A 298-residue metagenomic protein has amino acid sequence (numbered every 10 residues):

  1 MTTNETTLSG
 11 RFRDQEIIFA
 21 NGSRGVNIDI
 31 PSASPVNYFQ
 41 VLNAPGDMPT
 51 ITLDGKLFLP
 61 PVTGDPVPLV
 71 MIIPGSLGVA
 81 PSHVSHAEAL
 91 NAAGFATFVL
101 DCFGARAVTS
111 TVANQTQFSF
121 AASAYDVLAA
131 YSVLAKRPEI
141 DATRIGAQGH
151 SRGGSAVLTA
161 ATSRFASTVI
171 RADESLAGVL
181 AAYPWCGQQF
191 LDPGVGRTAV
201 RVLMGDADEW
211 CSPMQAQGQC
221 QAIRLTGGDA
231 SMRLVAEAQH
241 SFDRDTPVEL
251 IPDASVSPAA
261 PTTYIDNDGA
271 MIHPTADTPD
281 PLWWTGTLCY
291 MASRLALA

Functional and structural regions predicted by a protein language model:
T3-D65: N-terminal cap/lid segment of alpha/beta-hydrolase-fold proteins
L42-K56, P66-K136, T246-P247, D253-H273: Serine-hydrolase catalytic machinery in alpha/beta-hydrolase-like enzymes
N43, A121-G196, E209, M214: Primarily recognizes the serine-hydrolase "nucleophile elbow" in alpha/beta-hydrolase and SGNH/GDSL folds
P68, A177, A199: Alpha/beta-hydrolase fold active-site loops
I72-L77, P184, G205-D206: Glycine-rich His-Gly loop
S85-H86, S212-A222, T246-P247: Short alpha-helix in the alpha/beta-hydrolase fold that links the catalytic acid
G196, V202-D208, V235: Short beta-strand/loop motif that positions the catalytic acidic residue of the alpha/beta-hydrolase fold
A230-A298: C-terminal catalytic histidine-bearing segment of alpha/beta-hydrolase fold enzymes
